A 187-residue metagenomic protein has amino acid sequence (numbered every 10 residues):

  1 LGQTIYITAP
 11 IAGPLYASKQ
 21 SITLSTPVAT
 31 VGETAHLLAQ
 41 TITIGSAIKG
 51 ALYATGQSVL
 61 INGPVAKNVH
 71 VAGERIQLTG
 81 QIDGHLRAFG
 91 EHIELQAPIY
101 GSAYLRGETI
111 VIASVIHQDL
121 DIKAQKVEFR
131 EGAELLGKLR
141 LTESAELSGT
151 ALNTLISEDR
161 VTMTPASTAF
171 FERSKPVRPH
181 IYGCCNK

Functional and structural regions predicted by a protein language model:
L1-C185: Soluble extramembrane regions of membrane proteins in the secretory/endomembrane system
